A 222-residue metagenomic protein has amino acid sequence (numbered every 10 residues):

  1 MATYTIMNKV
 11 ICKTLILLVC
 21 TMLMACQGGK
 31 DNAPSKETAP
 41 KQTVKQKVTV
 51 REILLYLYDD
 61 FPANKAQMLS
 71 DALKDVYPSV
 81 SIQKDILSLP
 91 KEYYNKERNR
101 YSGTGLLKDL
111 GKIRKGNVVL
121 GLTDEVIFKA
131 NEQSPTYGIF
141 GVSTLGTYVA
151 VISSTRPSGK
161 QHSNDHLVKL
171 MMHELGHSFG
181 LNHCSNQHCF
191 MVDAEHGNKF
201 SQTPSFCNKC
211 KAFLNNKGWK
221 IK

Functional and structural regions predicted by a protein language model:
Y4-L15: Bacterial N-terminal signal peptides that target proteins for export
M22-A25: C-terminal motif of bacterial Sec signal peptides marking the signal peptidase cleavage site
Q27-G29: Bacterial signal peptide processing site
P34-V50: Post-signal peptide N-terminal segment of mature Sec-exported envelope proteins
T43-K45, D59, T136-H166, N182-K222: Metalloprotease/metallohydrolase-associated module, dominated by Zn2+-dependent proteases
Q46-P62: Fold-level signature of zinc-dependent metallopeptidase catalytic domains
A63-L170, N182: Metzincin-family zinc-dependent endopeptidase catalytic domain
L170-S178: Catalytic glutamate of the conserved HExxH
